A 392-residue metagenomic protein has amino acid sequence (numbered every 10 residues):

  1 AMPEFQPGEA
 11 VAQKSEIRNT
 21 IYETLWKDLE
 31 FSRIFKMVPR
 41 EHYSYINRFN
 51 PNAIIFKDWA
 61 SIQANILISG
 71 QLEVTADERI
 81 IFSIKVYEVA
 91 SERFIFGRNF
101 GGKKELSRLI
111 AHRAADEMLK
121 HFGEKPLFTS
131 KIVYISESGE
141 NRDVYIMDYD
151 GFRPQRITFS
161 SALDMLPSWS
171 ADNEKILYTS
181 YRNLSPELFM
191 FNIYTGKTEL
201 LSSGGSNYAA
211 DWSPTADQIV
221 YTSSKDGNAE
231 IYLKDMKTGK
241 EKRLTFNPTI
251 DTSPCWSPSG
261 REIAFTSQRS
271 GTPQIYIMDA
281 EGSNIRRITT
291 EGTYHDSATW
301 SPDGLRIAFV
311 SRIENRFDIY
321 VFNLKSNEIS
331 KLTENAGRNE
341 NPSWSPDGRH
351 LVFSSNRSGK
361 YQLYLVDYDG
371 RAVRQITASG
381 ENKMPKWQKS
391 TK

Functional and structural regions predicted by a protein language model:
A1-F56, I68, L72: Short beta-strand->alpha-helix linker/helix-N-cap micro-motif that forms a surface specificity/interaction loop
N50-E117: Amphipathic beta-strand/beta-sheet edge segments enriched in Tyr/Trp
E78-I81, E140-Y145, S185-F189, N228-Y232 (+3 more regions): Structural motif
P126-F128, A171-D172, P214-T215, P258-S259 (+3 more regions): Residue-level detector of Asp-centered blade-edge/turn motifs that repeat once per structural unit in beta-propeller
I132, I176-L177, A216-V220, G260-A264 (+2 more regions): Hydrophobic beta-strand positions that form the internal "hydrophobic ladder" of WD40/Gbeta-like beta-propeller blades
D148-M165, F191-Y208, K234-I250, M278-Y294 (+2 more regions): Multi-bladed beta-propeller domains
S358-K392: Blade-level signature of beta-propeller repeat domains, shared across WD40, Kelch, NHL, RCC1 and BNR/Asp-box propellers
